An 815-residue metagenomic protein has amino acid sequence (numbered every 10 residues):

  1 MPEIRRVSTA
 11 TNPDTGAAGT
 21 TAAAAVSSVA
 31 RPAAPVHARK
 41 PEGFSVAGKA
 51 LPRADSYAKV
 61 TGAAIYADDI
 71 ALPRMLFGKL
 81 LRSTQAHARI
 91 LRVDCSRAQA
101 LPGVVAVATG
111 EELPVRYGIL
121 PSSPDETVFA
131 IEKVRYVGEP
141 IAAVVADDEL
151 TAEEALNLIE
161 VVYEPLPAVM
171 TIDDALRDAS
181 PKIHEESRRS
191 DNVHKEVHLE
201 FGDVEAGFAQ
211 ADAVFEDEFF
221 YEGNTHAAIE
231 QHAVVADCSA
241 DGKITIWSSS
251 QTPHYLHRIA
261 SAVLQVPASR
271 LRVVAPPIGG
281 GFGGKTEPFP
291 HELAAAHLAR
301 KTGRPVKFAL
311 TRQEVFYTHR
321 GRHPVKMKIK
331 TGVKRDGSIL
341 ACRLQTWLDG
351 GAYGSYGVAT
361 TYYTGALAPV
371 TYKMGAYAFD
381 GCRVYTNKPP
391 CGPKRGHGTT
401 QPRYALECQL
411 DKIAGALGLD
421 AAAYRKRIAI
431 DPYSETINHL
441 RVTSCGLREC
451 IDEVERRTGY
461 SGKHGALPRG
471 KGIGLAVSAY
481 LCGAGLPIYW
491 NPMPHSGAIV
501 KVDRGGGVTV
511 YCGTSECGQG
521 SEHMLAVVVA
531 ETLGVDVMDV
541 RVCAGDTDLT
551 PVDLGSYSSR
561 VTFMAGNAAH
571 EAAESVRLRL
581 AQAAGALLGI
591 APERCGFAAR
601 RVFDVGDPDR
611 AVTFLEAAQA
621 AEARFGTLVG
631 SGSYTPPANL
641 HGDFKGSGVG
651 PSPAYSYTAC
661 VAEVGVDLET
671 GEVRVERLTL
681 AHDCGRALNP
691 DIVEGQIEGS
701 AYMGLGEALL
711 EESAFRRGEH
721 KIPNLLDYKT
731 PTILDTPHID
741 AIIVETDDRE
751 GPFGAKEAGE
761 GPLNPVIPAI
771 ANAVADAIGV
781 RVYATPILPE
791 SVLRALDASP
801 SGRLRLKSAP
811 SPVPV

Functional and structural regions predicted by a protein language model:
M1-H194, V214-D217, G485: Flexible, low-hydrophobicity surface segments
P2-R6, N12, G16-A25, A100-L101 (+6 more regions): C-terminal catalytic domains of large/alpha subunits in multi-subunit enzymes
K49, A54-A58, S190-V234, P324-C408 (+2 more regions): Glycine-rich loop/linker segments at domain edges
Y57-A58, N157-A168, Q251-P253, R258 (+7 more regions): Extended active-site and interfacial segments that coordinate phosphate-rich ligands in large catalytic machineries
A64, A233-C238, K326-R335, A341-T346 (+5 more regions): Short beta-strand elements
P181-L264, A429-G507, K721-D735, D740-I742: Helix-loop-helix junctions that connect adjacent transmembrane helices in secondary transporters/permeases, recognized
P277, G281-G303, K307-A309, S521-V529: Thiamine diphosphate
A484, Y489-T550: Catalytic phosphate/nucleotide-handling subdomain of diverse soluble enzymes
